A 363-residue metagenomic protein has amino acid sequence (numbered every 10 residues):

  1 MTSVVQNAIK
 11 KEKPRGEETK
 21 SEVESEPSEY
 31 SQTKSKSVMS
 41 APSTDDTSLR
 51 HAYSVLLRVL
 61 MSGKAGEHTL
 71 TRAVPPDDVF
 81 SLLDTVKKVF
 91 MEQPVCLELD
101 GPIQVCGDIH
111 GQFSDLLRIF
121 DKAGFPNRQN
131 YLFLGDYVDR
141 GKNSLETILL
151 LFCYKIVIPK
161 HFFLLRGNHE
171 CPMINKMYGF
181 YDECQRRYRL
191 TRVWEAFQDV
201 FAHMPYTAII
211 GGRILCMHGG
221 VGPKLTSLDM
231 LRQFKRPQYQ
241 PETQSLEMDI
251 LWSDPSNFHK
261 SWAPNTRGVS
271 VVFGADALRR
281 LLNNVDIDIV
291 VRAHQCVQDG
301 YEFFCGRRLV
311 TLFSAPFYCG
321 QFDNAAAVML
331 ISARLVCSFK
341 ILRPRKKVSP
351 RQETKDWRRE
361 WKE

Functional and structural regions predicted by a protein language model:
M1-E363: Feature recognizes metal-dependent phosphohydrolase scaffolds
